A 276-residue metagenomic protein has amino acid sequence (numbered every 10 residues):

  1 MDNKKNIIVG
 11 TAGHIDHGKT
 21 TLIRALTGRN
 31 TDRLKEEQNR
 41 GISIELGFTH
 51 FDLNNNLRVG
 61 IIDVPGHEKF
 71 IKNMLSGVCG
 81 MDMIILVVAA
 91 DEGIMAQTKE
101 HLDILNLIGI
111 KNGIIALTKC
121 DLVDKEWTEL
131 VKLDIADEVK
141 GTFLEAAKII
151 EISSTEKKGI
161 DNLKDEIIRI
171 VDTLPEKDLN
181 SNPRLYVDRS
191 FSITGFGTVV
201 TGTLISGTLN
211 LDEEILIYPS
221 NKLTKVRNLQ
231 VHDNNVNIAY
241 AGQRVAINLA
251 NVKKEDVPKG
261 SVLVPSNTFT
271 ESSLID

Functional and structural regions predicted by a protein language model:
M1-I61: Conserved G1/Walker A P-loop phosphate-binding module
H14, H67, A89-G93, T118-L122 (+4 more regions): Short, ordered loop/turn segments at secondary-structure junctions
D16, L22, G41, I61-D63 (+11 more regions): Residue-level signature of catalytic and energy-coupling elements of molecular machines, predominantly ATP/GTP-dependent
H17, P65, K158: ATP-binding Walker
L22-A25, Q97-I104, L130-E138, N162-I170: Alpha-helical scaffold elements adjacent to nucleotide-binding pockets in ATP/GTP-utilizing enzyme cores
T27, T31, K35, N39 (+12 more regions): Signal for well-folded cores of large energy- and translation-related assemblies
L57-R58, V64-K69, C79-L130: Conserved Switch II/interswitch segment of TRAFAC-class P-loop GTPases
D137-D276: Conserved catalytic-core segments of large NTP-driven translation/proteostasis enzymes
